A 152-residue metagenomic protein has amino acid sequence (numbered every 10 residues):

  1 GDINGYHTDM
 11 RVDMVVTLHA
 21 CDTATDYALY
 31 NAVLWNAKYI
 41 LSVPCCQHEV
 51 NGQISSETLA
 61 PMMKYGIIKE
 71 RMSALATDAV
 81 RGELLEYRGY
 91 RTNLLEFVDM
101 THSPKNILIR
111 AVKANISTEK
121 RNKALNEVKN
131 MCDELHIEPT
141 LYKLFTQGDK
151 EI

Functional and structural regions predicted by a protein language model:
G1-I152: Class I S-adenosyl-L-methionine
